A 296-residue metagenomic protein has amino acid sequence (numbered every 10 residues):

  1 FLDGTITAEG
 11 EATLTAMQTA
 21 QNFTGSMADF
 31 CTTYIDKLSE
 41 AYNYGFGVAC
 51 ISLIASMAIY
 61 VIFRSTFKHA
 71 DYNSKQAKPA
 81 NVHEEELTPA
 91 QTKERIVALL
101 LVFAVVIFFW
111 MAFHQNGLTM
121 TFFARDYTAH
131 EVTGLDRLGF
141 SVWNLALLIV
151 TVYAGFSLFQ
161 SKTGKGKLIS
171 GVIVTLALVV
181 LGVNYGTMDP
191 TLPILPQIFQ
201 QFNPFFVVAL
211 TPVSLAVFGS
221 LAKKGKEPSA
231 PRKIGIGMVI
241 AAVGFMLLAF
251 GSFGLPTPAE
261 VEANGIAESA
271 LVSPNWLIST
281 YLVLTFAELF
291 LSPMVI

Functional and structural regions predicted by a protein language model:
F1-A20, F30, F46-A55, I59-V61 (+2 more regions): Membrane-embedded alpha-helical bundles of multi-pass transporters/translocases, especially carrier/permease families
L2-T191, S214, F218-K226: Intracellular loop-helix junctions on the cytosolic face of multi-pass helical membrane proteins
